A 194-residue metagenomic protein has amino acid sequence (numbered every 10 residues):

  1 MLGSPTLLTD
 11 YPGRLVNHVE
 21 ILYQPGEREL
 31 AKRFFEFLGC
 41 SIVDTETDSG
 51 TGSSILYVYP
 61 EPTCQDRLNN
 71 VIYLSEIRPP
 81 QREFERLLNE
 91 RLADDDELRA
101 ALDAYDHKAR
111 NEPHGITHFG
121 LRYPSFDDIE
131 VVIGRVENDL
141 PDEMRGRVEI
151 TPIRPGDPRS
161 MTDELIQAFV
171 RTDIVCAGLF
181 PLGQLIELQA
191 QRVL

Functional and structural regions predicted by a protein language model:
M1, F34-F35, D96-A101, R147-E149 (+1 more regions): A short linear-motif detector with a strong N-terminal bias
M1-E29, L38, H114-P124, I186-Q189 (+1 more regions): N-terminal beta-strand motif that seeds the catalytic metal site of vicinal oxygen chelate
T6-L8, Y105-K108: Short beta-strand/turn micro-motifs at beta-sheet edges
D10-L15, E20-E83, G134, R145-S160: Core segments of cupin and vicinal oxygen chelate
R14-G26, F84-D94, K108-V136: Vicinal oxygen chelate
D66, N70, L74-D106: Charged, glycine/proline-rich intrinsically disordered loops and linkers
V71-I77, Q184-Q191: Active-site ExK catalytic segment of metal-dependent nucleases
G115-E187, V193-L194: Conserved binding-pocket/active-site segment within a compact domain
